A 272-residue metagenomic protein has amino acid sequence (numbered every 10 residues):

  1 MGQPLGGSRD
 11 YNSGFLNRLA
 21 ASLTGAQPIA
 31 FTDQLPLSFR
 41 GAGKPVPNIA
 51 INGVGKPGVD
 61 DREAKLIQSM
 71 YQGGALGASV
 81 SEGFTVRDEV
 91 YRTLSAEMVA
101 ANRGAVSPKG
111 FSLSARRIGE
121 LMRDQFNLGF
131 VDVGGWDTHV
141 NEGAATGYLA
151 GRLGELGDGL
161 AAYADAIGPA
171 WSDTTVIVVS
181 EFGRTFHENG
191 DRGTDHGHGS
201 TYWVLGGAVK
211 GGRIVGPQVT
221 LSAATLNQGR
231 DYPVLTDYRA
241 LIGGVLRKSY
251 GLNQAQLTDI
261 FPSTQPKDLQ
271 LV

Functional and structural regions predicted by a protein language model:
M1-P169, H187, T201-L205, R213-V272: Feature for exported/extracytoplasmic and membrane-associated proteins, marking the mature portion
S172-D173: Short acidic capping loops at alpha-helix termini that bridge into adjacent secondary structure
V176-G183: Acidic/histidine-rich, metal-coordinating catalytic segments
G190-G193: Short proline/glycine-enriched turn/loop segments at secondary-structure junctions
G197-G199: Short, solvent-exposed loop/turn segments at the edges of secondary structure
